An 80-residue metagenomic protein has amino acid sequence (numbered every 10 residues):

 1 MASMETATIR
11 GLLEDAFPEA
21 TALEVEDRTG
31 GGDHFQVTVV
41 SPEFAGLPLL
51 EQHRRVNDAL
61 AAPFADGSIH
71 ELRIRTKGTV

Functional and structural regions predicted by a protein language model:
M1-V80: N-terminal, polar/charged subdomain of small-to-medium soluble alpha/beta proteins
